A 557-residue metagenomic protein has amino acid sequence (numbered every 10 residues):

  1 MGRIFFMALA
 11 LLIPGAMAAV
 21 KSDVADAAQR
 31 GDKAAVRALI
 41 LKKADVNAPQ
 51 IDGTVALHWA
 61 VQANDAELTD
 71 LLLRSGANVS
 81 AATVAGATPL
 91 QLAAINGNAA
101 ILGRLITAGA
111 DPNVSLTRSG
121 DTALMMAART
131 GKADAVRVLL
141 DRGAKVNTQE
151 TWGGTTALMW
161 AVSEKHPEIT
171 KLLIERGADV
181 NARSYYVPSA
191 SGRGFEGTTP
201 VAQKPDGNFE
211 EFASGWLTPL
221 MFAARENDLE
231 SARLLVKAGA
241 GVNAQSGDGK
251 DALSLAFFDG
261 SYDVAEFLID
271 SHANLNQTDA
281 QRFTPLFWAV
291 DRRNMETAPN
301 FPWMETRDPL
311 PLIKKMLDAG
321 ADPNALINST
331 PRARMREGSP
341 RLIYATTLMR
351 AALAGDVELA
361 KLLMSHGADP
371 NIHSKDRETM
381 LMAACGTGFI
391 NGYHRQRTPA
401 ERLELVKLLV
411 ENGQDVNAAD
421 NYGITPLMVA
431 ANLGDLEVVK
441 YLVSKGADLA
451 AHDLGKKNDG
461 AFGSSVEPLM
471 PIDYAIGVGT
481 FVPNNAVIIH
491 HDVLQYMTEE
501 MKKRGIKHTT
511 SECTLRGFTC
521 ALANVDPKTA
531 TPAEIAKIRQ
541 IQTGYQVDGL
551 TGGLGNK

Functional and structural regions predicted by a protein language model:
I4-G15: Bacterial N-terminal signal peptides
V20-A38: Short N-terminal segments immediately surrounding and downstream of signal-peptide cleavage
V20-D26, P49-A56, A82-T88, S115-T122 (+12 more regions): Ankyrin-repeat boundary/"N-cap" motif
D26-R30, W59-D65, L92-N98, M126-K132 (+11 more regions): Ankyrin repeat A-helix N-terminal signature
A35, E67-L68, A100-I101, D134-A135 (+9 more regions): Conserved ankyrin/ankyrin-like repeat signature
I40-D45, D70-N78, G103-D111, R137-K145 (+8 more regions): Ankyrin repeat domain, specifically the short helix-to-loop turn at the C-terminus of the second helix of each repeat
D121, R129-T130, D134-A135, R142-K145 (+7 more regions): Solenoidal tandem-repeat scaffolds enriched in leucines and small polar residues
G460-T519: Leucine-rich solenoid repeat scaffolds
